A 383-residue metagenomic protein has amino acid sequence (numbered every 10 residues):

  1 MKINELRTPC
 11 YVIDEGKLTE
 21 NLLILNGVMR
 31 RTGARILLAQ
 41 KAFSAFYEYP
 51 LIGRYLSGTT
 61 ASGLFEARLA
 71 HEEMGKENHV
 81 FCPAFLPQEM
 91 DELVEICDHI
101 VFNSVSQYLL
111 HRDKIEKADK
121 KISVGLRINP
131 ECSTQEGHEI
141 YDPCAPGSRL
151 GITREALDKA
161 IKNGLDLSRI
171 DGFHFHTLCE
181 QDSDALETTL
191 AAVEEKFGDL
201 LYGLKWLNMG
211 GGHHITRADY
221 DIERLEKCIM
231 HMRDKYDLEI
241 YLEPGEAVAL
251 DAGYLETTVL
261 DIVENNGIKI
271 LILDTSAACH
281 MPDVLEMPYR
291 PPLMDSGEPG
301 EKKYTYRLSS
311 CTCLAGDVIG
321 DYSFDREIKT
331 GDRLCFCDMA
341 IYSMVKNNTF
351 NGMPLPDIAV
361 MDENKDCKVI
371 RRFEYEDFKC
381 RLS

Functional and structural regions predicted by a protein language model:
M1-G75, F81-A84, E89, S276 (+2 more regions): N-terminal capping/small domains of soluble enzymes
A34-W206, C228-H231: Active-site-proximal beta-alpha core segment in soluble small-molecule metabolic enzymes
A39, T177-L178, L207-T216, P244-E246: Glycine-rich beta-strand-to-loop/alpha-helix junction loops that act as flexible
E92, D113-K114, T134-I140, A185 (+4 more regions): Short acidic, glycine/serine/threonine-rich loops at helix termini
C132-T134, C179, I215, V248 (+1 more regions): Feature marks short, surface-exposed loop/turn motifs that line or immediately flank catalytic pockets and channel
E187-A192, D221-K227, T257, S323: Charged helix-capping and loop-helix junction motifs
C228, E239-S383: Charged (often Lys/Glu-rich) extended helix/loop segments that serve as interaction or gating elements
